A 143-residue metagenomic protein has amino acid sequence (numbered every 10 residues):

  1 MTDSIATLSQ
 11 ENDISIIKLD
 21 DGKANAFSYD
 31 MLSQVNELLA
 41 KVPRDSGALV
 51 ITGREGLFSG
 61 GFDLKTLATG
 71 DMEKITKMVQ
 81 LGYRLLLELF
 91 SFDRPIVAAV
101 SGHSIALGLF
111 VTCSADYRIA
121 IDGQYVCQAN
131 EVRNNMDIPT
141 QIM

Functional and structural regions predicted by a protein language model:
M1-T52, L87: Conserved CoA-thioester-binding segment of acyl-CoA-metabolizing enzymes
Y29-D30, F62, F110: Generic recognition of short, well-ordered alpha-helical segments
Q34, D45, G53-L85, S104: Glycine- (often His-adjacent) and acidic-residue-rich active-site loop that binds/positions the CoA thioester
V50, S59, V97, R118-A120 (+1 more regions): Structural detector of well-ordered beta-strand residues that form the stable sheet scaffold of enzyme domains
L85, I105-M143: CoA-thioester-processing core
F92-A99: Short beta-strand/loop segments at the ligand-binding rim of alpha/beta enzyme cores
A99-I105: Glycine-rich beta-to-alpha transition loops that act as phosphate-gripper elements at the mouths of alpha/beta enzyme
